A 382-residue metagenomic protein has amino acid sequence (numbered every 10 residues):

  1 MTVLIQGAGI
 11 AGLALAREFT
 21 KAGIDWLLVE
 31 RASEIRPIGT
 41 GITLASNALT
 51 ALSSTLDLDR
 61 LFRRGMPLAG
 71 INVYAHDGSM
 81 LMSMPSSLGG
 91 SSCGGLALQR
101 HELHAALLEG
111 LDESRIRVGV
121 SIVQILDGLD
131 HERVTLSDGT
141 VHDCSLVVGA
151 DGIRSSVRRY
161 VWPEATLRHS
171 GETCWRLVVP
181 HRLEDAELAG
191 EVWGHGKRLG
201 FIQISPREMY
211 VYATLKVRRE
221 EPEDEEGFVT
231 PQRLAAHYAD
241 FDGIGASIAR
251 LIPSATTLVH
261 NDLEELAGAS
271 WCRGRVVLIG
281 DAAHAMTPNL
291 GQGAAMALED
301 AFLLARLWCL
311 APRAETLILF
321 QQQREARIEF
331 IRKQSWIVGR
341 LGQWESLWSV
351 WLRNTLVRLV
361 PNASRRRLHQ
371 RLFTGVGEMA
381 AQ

Functional and structural regions predicted by a protein language model:
V3, T20, A45-R182, R218-H237 (+2 more regions): Conserved N-terminal helical subregion
I5-S33, V148-G149, W175, P253-G342: Conserved mid-domain beta->alpha element of the FAD-binding
R63-R64, R115, D240-T256, P312-I318: Acidic/histidine metal-binding catalytic segments
D127-G128, I202-P206: Short beta-strand micro-motifs enriched in acidic
E132, R198-L199, E208-M209: Hydrophobic residues embedded in beta-strands of well-ordered beta-sheets
R154-S155, C174-R176, K197-G200, A283-H284: Histidine-centered metal-chelating micro-motifs
H181, H195, S205, L215-L290 (+1 more regions): FAD/FMN-dependent oxidoreductases across multiple families
K333, I337-E378: Alpha-helical membrane-targeting segments
